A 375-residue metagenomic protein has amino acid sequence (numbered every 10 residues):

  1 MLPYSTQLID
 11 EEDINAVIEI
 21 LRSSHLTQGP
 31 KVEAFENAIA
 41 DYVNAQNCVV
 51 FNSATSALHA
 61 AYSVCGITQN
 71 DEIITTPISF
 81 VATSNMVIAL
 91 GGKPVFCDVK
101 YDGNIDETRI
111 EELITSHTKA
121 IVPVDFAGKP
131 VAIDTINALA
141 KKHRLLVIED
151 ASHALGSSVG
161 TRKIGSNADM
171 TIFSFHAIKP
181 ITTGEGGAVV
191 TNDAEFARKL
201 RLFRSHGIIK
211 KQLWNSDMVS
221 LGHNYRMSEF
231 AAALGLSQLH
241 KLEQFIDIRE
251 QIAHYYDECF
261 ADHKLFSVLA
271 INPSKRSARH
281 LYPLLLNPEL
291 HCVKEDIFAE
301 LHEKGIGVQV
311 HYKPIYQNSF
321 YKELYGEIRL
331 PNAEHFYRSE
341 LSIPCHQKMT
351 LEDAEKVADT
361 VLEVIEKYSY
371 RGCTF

Functional and structural regions predicted by a protein language model:
M1-L26, P30, P344: N-terminal "arm"/small-domain region of PLP-dependent enzymes with the aminotransferase-like
H25-E72, M86-L90, F96, R162: Phosphate-binding glycine-rich loop
V32-A38, Y42-C48, T108, A120-V124 (+4 more regions): PLP-dependent aminotransferase class I/II
H59-I114, A120-V122: Conserved PLP-anchoring active-site segment centered on the Schiff-base-forming lysine
N85-V87, L139, F230: Hydrophobic/aromatic ligand-binding patch that stacks against planar heteroaromatic rings of cofactors or nucleotides
L90, K142-H143, K304, Y368: Helix C-cap/helix->beta junction micro-motif
Y101-T183, A188-V190, E195, V293: Active-site phosphate-binding strand-loop segment of PLP-dependent enzymes
